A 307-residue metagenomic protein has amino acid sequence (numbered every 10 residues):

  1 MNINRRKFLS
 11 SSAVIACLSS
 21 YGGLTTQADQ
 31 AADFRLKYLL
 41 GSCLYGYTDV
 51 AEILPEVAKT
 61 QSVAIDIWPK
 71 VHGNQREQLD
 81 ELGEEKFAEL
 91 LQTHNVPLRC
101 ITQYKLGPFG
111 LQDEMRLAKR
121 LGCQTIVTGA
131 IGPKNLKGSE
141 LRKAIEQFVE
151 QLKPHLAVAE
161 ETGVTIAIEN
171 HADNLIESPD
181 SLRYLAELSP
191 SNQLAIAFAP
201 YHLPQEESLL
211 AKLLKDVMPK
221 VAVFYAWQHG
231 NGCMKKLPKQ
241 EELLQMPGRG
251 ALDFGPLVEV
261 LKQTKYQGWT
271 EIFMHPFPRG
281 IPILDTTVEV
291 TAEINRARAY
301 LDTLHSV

Functional and structural regions predicted by a protein language model:
N2-G23, D29-K37, T48-A58, P179-F198 (+1 more regions): Histidine-acidic metal/acid-base catalytic patches
S12-L18, L54, H94-I196, D216 (+1 more regions): Active-site acidic/histidine proton-transfer and metal-coordination neighborhood in alpha/beta enzyme cores
L36-S42, I65-I67, L98-T102, I126-T128 (+4 more regions): Hydrophobic faces of well-ordered beta-strands that scaffold small-molecule active sites in alpha/beta enzyme cores
G41-Y45, W68-H72, Q103-L106, I131-G132 (+4 more regions): Active-site beta-loop-alpha junctions enriched in small/polar residues
I53-K70, G122: Catalytic domains of carbohydrate-active enzymes, especially glycoside hydrolases
D66-K86, N135-L136: Glycine-rich, proline-tolerant flexible connector loops at the mouths of alpha/beta enzymes
E77-E84, G138-I145, L175, L210 (+3 more regions): Flexible, glycine- and charge-enriched loops at secondary-structure boundaries
L82-T93, Q151-V158, L213, L257-V260: Catalytic-core regions built around general acid/base machinery
